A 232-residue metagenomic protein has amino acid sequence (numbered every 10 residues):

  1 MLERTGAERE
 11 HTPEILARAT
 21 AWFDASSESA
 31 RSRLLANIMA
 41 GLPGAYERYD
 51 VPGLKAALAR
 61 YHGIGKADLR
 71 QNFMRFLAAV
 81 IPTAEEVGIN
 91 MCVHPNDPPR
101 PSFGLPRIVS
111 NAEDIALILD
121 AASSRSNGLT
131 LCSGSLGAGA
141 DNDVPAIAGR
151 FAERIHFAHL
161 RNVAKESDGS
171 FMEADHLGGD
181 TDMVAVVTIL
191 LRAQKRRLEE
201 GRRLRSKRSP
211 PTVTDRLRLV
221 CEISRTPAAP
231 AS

Functional and structural regions predicted by a protein language model:
M1-R70: Extended, charge-rich helix/loop segments that form flexible, surface "patches" used to engage negatively charged
E14-L16, S27, D50-G65, M74-N90 (+1 more regions): Histidine-acidic metal/acid-base catalytic patches
D97: Residue-level "edge-of-site" marker
